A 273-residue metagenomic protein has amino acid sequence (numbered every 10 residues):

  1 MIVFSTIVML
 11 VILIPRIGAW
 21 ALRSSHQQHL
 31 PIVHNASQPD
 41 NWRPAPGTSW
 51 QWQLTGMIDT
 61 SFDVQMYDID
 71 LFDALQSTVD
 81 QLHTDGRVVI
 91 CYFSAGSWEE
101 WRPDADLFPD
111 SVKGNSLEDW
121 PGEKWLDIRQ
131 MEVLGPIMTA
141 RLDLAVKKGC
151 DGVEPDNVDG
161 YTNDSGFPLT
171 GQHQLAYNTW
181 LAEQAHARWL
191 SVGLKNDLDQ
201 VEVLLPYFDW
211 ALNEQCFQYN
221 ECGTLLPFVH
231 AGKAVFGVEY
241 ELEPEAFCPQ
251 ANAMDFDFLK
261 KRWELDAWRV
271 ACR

Functional and structural regions predicted by a protein language model:
M1-A21: Fungal secretory targeting signals
A19-H34: Enriched but not universal
L30-R273: Glycan-processing catalytic domains of CAZymes
